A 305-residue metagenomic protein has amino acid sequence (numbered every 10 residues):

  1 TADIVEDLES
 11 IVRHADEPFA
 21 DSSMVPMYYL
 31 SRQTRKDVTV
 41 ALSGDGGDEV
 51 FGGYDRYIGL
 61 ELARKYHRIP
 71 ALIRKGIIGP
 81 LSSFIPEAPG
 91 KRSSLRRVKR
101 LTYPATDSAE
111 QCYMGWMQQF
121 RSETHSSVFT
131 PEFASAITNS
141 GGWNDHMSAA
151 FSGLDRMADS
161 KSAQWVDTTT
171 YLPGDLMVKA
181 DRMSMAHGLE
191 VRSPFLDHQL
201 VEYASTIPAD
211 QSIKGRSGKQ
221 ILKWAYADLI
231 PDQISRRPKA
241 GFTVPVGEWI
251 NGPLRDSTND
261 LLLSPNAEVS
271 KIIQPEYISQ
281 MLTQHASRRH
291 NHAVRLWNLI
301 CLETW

Functional and structural regions predicted by a protein language model:
T1-H14, T138-H146: A conserved beta-strand->alpha-helix junction
D3-V5, E49-F51, S193: Flexible loop/turn segments at secondary-structure boundaries
D16-A20, R64-I69, D210-K214: Short, polar/flexible loop-turn hinges at active-site or ligand-entry regions and domain interfaces
S23, K36, V40-L42, P89-R92 (+1 more regions): Adenosyl-5′-phosphate
V38-Y54: Short acidic/histidine-rich active-site segments
F51-I78: A mobile, often basic/glycine-rich helix-loop segment that functions as the active-site lid/recognition loop
I69-K99: Alpha-helical "lid/cap" subdomains adjacent to substrate-binding clefts that gate access and reposition the ligand
